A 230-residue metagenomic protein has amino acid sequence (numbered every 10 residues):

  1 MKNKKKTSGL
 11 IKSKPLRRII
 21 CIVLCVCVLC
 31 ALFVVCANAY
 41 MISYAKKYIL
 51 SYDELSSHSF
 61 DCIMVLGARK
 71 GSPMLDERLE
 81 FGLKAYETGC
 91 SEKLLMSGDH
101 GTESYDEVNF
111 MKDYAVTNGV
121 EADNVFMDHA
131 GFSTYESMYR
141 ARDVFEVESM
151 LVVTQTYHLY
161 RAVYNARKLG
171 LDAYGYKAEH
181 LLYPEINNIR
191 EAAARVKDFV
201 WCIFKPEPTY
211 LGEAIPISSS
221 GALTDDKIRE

Functional and structural regions predicted by a protein language model:
M1-K2: N-terminal targeting leaders characterized by basic, low-complexity, disordered sequences that direct proteins
K6-E54: N-terminal type II signal-anchor transmembrane helix that functions as the membrane-insertion/stop-transfer segment
A31-Y40, M64, K197-F204: Residue-level signal for alpha-helical transmembrane segments in multi-pass membrane proteins
C36-I189: A structural signal for short, hydrophobic/glycine-enriched beta-strand patches
E107-F110, Y174, K197-I203, S220-D225: A general structural signal for short secondary-structure boundary/capping elements
N188-Y210: A transmembrane-helix-recognition feature enriched in membrane-embedded lipid enzymes and envelope glyco-/phospholipid
P208-E230: Short linear elements at protein peripheries
